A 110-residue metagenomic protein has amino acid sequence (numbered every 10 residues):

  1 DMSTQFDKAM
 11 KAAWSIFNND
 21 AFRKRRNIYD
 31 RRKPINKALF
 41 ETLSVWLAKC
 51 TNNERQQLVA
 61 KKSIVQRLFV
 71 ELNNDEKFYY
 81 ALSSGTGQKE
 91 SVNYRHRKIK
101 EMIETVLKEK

Functional and structural regions predicted by a protein language model:
D1-K110: Flexible coil/loop and intrinsically disordered segments
